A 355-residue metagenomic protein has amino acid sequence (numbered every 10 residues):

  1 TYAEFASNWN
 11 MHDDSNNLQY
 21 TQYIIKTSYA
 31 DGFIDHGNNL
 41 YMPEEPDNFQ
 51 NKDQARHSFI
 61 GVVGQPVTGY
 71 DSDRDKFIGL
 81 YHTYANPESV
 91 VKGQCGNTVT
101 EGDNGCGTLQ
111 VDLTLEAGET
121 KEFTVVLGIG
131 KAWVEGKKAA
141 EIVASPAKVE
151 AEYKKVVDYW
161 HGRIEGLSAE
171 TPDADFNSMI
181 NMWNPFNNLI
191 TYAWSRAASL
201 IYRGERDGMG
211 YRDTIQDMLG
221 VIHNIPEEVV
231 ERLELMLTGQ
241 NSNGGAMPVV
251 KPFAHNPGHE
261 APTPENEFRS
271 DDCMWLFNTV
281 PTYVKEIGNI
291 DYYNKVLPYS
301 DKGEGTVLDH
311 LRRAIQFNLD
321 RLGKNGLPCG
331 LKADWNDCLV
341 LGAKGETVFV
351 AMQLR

Functional and structural regions predicted by a protein language model:
T1, L113-K131, L354: Short Pro-Gly-centered flexible turn/kink motifs
T1-K92, L109, V134-G166, D173: Polysaccharide-binding surfaces and accessory modules of carbohydrate-active proteins
W9-M11, M42, A139-V143, V149-E152 (+3 more regions): Replace the tail clause
G32, M209, D213-T214, M218-N325 (+2 more regions): Aromatic-rich carbohydrate-recognition surfaces in CAZymes
G96-T100, Q110-L115: Beta-strand-rich interaction surfaces with strong enrichment in secreted/lumenal proteins
T100-E101, Y192-A198, P248-E267, C329-E346: Acidic/His metal-coordination segments adjacent to aromatic residues that form catalytic metal sites in metalloenzymes
K154-E205, E231, L235, F317: Low-complexity, Ser/Thr/Pro/Gly-enriched N-terminal "stalk/linker" regions
